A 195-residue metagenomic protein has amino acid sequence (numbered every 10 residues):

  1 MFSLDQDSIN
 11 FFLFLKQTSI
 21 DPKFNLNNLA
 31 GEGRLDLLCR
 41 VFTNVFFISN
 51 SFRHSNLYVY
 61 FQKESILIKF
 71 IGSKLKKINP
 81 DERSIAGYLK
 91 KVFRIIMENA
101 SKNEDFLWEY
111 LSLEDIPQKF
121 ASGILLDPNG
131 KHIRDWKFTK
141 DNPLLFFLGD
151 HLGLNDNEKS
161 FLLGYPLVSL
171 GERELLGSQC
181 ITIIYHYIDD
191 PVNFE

Functional and structural regions predicted by a protein language model:
M1-D7, N50-S51, L170-Q179: Short, surface-exposed loop and linker segments with low hydrophobicity and enrichment for Pro/Ser/Thr
M1-Q6, T139-D141, E195: Short, Lys/Arg-enriched, disordered terminal segments
S3-P128: RNA substrate-binding interface of SAM-dependent RNA methyltransferases
D36, L148-G153, E174-S178: Short, amphipathic alpha-helical segments
S65-I68, H132-R134, L154: Short, surface-exposed beta-strand/loop "edge" segments at domain boundaries and coil↔beta transitions
L113-L144, G149: A mid-sequence, solvent-exposed acidic-amphipathic segment
D135-S169: A generic hydrophobic-segment detector
D156-E195: Structured adenosyl-cofactor binding patch, chiefly the S-adenosyl-L-methionine
